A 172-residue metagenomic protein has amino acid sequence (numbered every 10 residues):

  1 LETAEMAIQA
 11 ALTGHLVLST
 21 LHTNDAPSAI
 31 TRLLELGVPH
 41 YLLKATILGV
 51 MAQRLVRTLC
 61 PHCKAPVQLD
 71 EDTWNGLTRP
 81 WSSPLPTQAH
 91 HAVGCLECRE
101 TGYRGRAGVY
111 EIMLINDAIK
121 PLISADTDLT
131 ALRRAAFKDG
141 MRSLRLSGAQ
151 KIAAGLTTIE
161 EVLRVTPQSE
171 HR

Functional and structural regions predicted by a protein language model:
L1-R172: Short, flexible helix-loop junctions that flank or precede catalytic/ligand sites
